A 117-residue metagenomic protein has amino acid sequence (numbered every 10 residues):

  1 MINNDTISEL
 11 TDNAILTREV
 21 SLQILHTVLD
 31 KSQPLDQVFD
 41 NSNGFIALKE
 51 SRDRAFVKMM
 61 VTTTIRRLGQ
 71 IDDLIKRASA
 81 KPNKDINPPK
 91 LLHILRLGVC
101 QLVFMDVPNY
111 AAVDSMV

Functional and structural regions predicted by a protein language model:
M1-V117: Class I Rossmann-like S-adenosyl-L-methionine
